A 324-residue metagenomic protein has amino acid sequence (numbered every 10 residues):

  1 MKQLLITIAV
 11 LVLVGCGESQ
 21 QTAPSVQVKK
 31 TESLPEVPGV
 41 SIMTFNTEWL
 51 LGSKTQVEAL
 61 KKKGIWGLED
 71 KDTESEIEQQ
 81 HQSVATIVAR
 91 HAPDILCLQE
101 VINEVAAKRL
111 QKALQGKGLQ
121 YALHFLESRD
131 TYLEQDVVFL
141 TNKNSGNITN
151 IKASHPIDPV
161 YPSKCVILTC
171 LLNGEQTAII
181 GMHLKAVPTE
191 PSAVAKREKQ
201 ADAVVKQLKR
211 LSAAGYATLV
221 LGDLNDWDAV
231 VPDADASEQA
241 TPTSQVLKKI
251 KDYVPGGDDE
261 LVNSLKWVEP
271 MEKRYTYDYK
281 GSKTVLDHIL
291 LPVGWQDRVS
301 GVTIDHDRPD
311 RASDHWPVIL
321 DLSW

Functional and structural regions predicted by a protein language model:
L4-L13: Sec-dependent N-terminal signal peptides
G17-E32, K206-L219, D226-W324: Metal-dependent phosphoester-hydrolase catalytic domains
G17-G116, R129: N-terminal, active-site-proximal structural segment of metallo-dependent hydrolase catalytic domains
K29-E32, E69-S75, A92-E100, L126-S128 (+5 more regions): Second-shell loop/turn segments in exported
E48, V101-I102, H183-K185, L224-W227: Catalytic metal-binding/acid-base residues of hydrolase active sites
Q80-V84, C97, N103-A106, L110 (+6 more regions): Stable alpha-helical elements in mature extracytoplasmic
I95, V101-A178, L184: Structured beta-strand-rich core segments of catalytic domains in phosphoester-bond hydrolases
L172-A201: Metal-dependent phosphoester/phosphodiester hydrolase catalytic core
